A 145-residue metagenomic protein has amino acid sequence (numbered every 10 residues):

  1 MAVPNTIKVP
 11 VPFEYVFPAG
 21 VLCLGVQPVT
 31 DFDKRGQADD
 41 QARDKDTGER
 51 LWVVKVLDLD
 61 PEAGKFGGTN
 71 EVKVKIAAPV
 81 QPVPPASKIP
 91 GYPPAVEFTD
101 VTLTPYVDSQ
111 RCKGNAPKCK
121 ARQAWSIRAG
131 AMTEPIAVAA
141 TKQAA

Functional and structural regions predicted by a protein language model:
M1-A145: OB-fold and OB-like single-stranded nucleic-acid-recognition modules and their adjacent interaction interfaces
